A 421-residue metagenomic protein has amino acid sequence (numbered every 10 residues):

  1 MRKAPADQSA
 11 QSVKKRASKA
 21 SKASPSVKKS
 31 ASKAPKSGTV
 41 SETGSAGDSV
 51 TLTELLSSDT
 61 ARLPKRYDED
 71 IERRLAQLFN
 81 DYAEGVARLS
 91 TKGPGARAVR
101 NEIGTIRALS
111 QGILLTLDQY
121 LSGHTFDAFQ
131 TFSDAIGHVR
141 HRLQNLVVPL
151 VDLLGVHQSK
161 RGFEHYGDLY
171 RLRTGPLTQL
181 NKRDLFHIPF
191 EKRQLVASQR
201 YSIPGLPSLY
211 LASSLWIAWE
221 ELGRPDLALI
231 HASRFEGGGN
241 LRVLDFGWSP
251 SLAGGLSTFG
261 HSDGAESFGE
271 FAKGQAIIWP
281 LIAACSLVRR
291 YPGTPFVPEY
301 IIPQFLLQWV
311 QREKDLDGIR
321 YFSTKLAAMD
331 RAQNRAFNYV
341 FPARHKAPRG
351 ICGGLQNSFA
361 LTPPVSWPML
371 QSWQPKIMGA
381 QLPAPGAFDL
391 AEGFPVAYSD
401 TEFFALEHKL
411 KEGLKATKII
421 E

Functional and structural regions predicted by a protein language model:
R2-K3, K28, K33-H165, R171-T178 (+2 more regions): Active-site and NAD+-binding cores of ADP-ribose-processing enzymes
K3-S37: Intrinsically disordered, polybasic Lys/Arg-rich low-complexity tracts
Q194-R234, G318-Y321: Extended catalytic/binding region for NAD+/ADP-ribose chemistry, centered on the ART fold
